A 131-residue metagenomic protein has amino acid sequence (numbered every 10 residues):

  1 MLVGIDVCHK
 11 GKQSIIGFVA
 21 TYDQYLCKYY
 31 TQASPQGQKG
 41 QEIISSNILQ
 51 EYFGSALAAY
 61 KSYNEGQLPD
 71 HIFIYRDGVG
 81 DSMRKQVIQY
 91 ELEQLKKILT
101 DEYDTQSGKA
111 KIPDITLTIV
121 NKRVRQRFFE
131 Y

Functional and structural regions predicted by a protein language model:
M1-Y131: Long, contiguous domain-sized segments
